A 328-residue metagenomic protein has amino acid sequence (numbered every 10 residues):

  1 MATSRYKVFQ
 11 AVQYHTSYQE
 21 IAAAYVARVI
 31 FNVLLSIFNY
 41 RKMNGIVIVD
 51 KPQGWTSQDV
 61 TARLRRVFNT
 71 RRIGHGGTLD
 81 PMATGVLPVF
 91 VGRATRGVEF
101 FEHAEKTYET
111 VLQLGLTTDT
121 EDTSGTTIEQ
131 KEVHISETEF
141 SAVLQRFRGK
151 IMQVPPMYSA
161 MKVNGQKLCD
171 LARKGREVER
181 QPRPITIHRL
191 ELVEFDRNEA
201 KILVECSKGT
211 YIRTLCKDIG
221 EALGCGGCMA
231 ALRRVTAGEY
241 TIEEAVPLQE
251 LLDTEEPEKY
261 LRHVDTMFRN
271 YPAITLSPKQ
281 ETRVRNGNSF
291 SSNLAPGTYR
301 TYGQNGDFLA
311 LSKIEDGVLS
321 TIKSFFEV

Functional and structural regions predicted by a protein language model:
A2-K7, T16-A22, I30-N39: Short, basic, low-complexity termini and linkers enriched in Ser/Thr/Gly/Pro that act as targeting/leader peptides
L34-P52, Q58-H75, L79, A83 (+5 more regions): Accessory RNA 3′-end/elbow-binding domains used by RNA modification enzymes
L64-T70, P88, E177-G209, R213-G224: The conserved catalytic core of RNA pseudouridine synthases
R72-E102, D170, K174: Glycine/acidic-rich beta-strand-loop module
V89, T110, G165, L215 (+2 more regions): Residue-level signal for inorganic ion chemistry
A94, F100-M152: Acidic, low-complexity central loop/insert segments
E99-L114, V178-L192: Structural signature of FAD isoalloxazine-binding scaffolds in flavoprotein oxidoreductases
S159, V163-P182, I187-H188: Extended alpha-helical targeting/anchoring segments, especially N-terminal organellar/secretory targeting helices
